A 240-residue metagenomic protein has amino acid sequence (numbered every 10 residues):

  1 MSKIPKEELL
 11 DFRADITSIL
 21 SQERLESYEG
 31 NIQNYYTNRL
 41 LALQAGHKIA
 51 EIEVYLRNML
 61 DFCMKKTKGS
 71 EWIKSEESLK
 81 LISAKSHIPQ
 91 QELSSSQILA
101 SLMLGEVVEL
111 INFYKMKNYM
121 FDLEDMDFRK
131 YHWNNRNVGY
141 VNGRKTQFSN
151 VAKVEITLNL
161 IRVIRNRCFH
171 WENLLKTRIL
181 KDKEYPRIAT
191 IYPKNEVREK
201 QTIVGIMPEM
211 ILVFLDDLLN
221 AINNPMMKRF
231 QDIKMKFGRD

Functional and structural regions predicted by a protein language model:
M1-V163, L175-D240: Extended intrinsically disordered or low-complexity regions, especially N/C-terminal cytosolic tails and loops, rather
W171: Acidic/aromatic/glycine-rich contiguous surface patches that form carbohydrate-binding/processing clefts and analogous
